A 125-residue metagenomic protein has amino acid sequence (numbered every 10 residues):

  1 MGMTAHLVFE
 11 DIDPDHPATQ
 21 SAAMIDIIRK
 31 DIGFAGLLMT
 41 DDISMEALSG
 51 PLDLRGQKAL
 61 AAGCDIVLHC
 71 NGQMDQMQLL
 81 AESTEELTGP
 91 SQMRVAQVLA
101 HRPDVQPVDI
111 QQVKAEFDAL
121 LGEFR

Functional and structural regions predicted by a protein language model:
M1-Q97, P107, A119: Second-shell residues forming the walls of enzyme active-site clefts
V95-R125: A short, charged, Gly/Pro-tolerant segment at domain boundaries
